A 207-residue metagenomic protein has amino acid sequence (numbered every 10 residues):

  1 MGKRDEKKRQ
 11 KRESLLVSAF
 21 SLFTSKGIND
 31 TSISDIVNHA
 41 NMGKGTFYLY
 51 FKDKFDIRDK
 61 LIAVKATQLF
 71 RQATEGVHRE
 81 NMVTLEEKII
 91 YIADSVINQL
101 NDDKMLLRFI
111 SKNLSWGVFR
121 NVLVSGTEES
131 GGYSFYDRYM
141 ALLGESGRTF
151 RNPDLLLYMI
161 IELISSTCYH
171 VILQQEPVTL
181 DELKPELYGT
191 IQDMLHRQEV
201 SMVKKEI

Functional and structural regions predicted by a protein language model:
M1-Q10, E199-I207: N-terminal intrinsically disordered/low-complexity leader segments
S14, L22-D56, K60: Helix-turn-helix
S14, S18-S25, Q68, Q72-G76 (+1 more regions): Solvent-exposed, amphipathic alpha-helical segments
F51, R58-Q68, Q72-A73, I110 (+1 more regions): Alpha-helical DNA-contacting segments of helix-turn-helix folds
K60, T74-D102, I160: Hydrophobic alpha-helical connector segments
T67, R71, V118-G147, D154-Y158 (+2 more regions): Amphipathic alpha-helical packing segments from all-alpha helical-bundle domains
E87, S95, Q99-V122, D137 (+1 more regions): Amphipathic alpha-helical segments used for helix-helix packing
G144-T190, S201-I207: Hydrophobic/aromatic-rich alpha-helical bundle segments in the mid-to-C-terminal region
